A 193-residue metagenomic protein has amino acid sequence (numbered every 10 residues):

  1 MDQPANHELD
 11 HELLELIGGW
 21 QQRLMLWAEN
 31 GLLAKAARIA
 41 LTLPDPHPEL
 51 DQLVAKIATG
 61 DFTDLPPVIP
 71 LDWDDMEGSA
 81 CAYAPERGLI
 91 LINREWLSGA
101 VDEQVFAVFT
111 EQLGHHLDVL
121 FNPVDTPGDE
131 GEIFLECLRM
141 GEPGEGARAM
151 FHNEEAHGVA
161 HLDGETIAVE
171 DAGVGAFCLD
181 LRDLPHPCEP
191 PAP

Functional and structural regions predicted by a protein language model:
M1-L32, A176-P193: Boundary/junction segments of secreted and surface-exposed precursor proteins
N6, D10, Q21, R38 (+8 more regions): Intrinsically disordered, low-complexity regions
E8-H11, A28, A34-D45, E49 (+2 more regions): Extended non-catalytic scaffolding segments
G31-L89: Auxiliary, metal-adjacent structural segments of Zn-dependent hydrolase domains
I69-F106, H116-L120, E132-E136, L179 (+1 more regions): Active-site scaffold of zinc-dependent metalloenzymes
R94, E103, L120-P191: Metalloprotease/metallohydrolase-associated module, dominated by Zn2+-dependent proteases
